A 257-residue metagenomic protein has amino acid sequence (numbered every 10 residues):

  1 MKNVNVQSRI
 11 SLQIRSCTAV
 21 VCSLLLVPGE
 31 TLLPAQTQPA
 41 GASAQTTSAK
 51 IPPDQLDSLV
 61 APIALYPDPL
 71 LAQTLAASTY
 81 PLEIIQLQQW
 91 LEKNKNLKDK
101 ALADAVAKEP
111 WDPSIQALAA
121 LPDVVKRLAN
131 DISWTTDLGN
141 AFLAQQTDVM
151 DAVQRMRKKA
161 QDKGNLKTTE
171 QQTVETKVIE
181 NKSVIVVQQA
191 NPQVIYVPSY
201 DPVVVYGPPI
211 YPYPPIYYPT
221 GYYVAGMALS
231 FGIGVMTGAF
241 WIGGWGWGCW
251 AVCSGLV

Functional and structural regions predicted by a protein language model:
K2-V6, I10, I14, V21-L24 (+1 more regions): N-terminal low-complexity segments enriched in Gly/Pro/Tyr/Ser
